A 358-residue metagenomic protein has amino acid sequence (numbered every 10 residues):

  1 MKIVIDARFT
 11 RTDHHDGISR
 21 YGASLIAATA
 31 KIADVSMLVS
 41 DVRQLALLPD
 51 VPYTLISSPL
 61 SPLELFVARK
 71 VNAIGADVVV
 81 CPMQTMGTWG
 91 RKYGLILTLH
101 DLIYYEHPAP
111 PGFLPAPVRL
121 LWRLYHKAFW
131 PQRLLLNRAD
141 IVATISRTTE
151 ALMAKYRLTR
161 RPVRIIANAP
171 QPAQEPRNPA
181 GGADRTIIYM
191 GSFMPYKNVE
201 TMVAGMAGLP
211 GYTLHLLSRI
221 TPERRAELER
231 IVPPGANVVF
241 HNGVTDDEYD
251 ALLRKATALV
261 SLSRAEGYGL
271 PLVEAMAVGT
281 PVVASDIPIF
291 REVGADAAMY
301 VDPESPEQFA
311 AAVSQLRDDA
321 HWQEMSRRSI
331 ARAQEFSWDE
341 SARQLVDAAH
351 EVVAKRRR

Functional and structural regions predicted by a protein language model:
M1-R358: Carbohydrate transferase catalytic cores enriched for Leloir-type hexosyltransferases
